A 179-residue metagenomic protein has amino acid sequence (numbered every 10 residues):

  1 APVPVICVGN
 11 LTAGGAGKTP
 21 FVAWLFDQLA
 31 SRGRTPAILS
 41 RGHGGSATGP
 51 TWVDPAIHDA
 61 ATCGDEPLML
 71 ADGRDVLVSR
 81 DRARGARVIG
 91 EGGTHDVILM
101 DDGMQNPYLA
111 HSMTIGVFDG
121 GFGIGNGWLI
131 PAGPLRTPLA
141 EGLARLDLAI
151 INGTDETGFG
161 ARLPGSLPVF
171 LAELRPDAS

Functional and structural regions predicted by a protein language model:
A1-H58: Walker A (P-loop) phosphate-binding motif
A1-V5, L11-T12, V78, E156-T157 (+1 more regions): Proteins with a high burden of low-complexity, intrinsically disordered sequence enriched in S/T/G/P/A and R, requiring
G42-L167, A178: Phosphate/Mg2+-binding loops and adjacent switch elements in nucleotide/diphosphate-handling enzyme cores
L171-E173: ASCE RecA-like P-loop NTPase motor cores that couple ATP hydrolysis to mechanical translocation on nucleic acids
